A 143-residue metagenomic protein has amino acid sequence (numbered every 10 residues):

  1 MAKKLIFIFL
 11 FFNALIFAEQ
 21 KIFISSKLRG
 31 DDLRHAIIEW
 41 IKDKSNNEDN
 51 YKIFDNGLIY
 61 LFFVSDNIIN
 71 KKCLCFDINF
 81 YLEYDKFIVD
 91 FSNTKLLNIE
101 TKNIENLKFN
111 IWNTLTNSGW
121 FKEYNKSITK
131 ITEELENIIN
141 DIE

Functional and structural regions predicted by a protein language model:
K4-A14: Sec-dependent N-terminal signal peptides
F17-E143: Ser/Thr-rich, low-complexity intrinsically disordered terminal regions
